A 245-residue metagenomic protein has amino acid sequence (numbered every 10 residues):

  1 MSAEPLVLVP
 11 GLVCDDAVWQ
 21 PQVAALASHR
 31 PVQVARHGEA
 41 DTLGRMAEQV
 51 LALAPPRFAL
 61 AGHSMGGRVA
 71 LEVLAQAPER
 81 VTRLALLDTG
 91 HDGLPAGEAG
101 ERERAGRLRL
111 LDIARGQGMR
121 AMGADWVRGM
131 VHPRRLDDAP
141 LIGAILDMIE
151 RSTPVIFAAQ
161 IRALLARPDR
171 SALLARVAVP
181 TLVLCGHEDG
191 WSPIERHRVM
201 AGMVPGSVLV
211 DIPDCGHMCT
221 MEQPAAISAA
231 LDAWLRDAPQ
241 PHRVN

Functional and structural regions predicted by a protein language model:
M1-A47, H63: Conserved HGGG/HGGXW glycine-rich cap/lid loop of the alpha/beta-hydrolase fold
G62-G66, A70: Gly/Ala-rich beta-loop-alpha elbow adjacent to hydrolase catalytic centers
A75-Q76, R80-Q117, A121-A124: Flexible "cap/lid" loop of the alpha/beta hydrolase fold
E98-A99, G116-R176: Conserved alpha/beta-hydrolase catalytic His-Asp/Glu region
V177, V183-C185, D189: Short beta-strand/loop motif that positions the catalytic acidic residue of the alpha/beta-hydrolase fold
G190-R196: Conserved alpha/beta-hydrolase "acid-adjacent" motif
I194, A201-H217: Catalytic histidine neighborhood in serine/cysteine hydrolases with alpha/beta-hydrolase-type architecture
C215-S228: Catalytic histidine-centered segment of alpha/beta-hydrolase-like enzymes
